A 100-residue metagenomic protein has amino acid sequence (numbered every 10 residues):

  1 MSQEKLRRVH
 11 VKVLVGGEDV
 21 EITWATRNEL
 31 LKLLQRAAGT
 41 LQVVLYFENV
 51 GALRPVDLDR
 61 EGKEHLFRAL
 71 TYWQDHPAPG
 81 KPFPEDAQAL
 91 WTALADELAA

Functional and structural regions predicted by a protein language model:
M1-A100: Positively charged, low-complexity terminal tracts and the immediately adjacent first secondary-structure elements
